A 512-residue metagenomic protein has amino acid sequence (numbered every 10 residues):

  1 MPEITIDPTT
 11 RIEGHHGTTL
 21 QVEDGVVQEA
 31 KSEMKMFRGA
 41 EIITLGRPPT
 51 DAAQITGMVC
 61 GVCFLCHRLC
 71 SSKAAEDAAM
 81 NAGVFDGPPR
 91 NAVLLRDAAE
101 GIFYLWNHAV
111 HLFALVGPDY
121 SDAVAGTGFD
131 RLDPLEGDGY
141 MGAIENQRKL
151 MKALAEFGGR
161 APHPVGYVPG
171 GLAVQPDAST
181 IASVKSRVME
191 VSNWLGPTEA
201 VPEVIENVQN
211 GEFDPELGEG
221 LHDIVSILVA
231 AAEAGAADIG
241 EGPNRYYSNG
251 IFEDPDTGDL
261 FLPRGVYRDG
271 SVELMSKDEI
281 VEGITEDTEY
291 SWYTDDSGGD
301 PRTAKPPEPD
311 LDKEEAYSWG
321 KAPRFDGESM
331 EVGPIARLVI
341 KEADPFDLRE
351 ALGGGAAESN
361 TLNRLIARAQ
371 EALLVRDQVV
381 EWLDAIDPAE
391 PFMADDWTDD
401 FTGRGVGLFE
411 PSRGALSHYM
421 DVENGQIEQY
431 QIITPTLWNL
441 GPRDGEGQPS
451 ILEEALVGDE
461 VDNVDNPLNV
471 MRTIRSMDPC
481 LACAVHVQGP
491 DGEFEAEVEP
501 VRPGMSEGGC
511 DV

Functional and structural regions predicted by a protein language model:
M1-R413, T434-V512: Active-site bordering "gate/hinge" segments that shape substrate access to catalytic or cofactor-binding pockets
S417: Short glycine-rich, acidic/polar surface loops and turns
D421-V422: Aromatic-rich beta-strand edge motifs centered on tyrosine
G425: Mixed-charge (Asp/Glu-Lys/Arg
E428: Catalytic-core signal marking the mid-to-C-terminal active-site face
Q431: Catalytic activation segment of kinase domains across protein kinase-like and atypical kinase folds
